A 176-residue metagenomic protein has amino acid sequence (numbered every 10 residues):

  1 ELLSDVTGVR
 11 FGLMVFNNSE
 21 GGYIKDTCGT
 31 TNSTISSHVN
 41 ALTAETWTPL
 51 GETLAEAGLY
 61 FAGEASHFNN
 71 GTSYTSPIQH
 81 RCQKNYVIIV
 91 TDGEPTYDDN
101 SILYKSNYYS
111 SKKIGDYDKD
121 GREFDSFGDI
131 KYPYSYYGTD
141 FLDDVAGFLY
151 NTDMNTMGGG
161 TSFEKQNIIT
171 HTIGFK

Functional and structural regions predicted by a protein language model:
E1-K176: P/S/T/G-enriched low-complexity
